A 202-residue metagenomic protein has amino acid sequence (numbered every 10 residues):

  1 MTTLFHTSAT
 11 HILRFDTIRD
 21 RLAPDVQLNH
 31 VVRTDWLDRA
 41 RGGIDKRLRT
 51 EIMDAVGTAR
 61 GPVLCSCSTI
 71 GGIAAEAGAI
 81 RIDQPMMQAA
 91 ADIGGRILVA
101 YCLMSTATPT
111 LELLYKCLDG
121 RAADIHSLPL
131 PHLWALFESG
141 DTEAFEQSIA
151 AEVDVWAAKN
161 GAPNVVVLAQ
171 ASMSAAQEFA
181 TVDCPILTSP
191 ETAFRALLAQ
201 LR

Functional and structural regions predicted by a protein language model:
M1-R202: Non-catalytic structural scaffold of enzyme domains
